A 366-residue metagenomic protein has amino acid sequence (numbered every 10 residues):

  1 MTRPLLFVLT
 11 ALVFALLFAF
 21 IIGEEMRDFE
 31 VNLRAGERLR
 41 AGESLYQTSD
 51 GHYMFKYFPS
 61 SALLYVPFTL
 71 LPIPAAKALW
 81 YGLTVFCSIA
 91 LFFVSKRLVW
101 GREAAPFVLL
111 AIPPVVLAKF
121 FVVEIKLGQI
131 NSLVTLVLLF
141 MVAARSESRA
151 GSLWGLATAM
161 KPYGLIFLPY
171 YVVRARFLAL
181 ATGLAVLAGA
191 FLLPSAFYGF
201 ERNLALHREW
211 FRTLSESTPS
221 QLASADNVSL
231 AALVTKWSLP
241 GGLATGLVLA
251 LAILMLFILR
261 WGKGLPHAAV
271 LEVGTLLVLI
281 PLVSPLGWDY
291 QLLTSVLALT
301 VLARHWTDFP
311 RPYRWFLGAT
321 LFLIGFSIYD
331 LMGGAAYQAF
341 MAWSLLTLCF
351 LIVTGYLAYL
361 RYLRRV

Functional and structural regions predicted by a protein language model:
M1-A150, R174-L292, V296: Primarily membrane-embedded glycan-assembly and transfer machineries that use lipid-linked glycans
D50, S61-A62, T69, V85 (+6 more regions): Generic alpha-helical secondary structure signal
W154-Y171, S284-Q291: Transmembrane helices and adjacent periplasmic/lumenal helix-loop junctions of polyprenol-phosphate-dependent
A303-V366: Aromatic-enriched
